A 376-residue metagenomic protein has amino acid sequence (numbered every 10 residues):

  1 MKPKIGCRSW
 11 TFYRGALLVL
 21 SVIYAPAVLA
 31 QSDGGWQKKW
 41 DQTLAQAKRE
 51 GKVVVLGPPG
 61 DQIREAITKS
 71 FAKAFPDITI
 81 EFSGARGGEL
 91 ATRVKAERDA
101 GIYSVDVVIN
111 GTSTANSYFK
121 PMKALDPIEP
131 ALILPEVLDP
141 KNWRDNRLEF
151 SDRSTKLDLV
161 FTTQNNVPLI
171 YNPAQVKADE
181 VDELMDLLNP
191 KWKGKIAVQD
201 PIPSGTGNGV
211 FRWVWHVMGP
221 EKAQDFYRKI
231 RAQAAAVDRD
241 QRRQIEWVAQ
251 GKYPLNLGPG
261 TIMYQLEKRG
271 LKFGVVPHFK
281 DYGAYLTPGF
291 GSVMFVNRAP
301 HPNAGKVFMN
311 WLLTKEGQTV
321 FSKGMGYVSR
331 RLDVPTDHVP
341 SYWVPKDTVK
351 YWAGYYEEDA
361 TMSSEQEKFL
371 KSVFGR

Functional and structural regions predicted by a protein language model:
M1-F12: N-terminal secretory signal peptides that target proteins for export/translocation
Q37-K48, K52-V54, P58-T79: Short, polar/charged alpha-helical segment
V54-K69, E81-K95, Y103-I245, A249-K252: Extracytoplasmic ligand-binding site segments that recognize negatively charged/polar headgroups
T114-Y118, P254-G274: A ligand-binding cleft/hinge motif common to bilobed small-molecule-binding domains
F226-R231, V237-D238, G270-N297: Periplasmic-binding protein-like
G291-W352: Mature extracytoplasmic/periplasmic domains
P335-R376: Extracellular/periplasmic bilobal clamshell ligand-binding domains
